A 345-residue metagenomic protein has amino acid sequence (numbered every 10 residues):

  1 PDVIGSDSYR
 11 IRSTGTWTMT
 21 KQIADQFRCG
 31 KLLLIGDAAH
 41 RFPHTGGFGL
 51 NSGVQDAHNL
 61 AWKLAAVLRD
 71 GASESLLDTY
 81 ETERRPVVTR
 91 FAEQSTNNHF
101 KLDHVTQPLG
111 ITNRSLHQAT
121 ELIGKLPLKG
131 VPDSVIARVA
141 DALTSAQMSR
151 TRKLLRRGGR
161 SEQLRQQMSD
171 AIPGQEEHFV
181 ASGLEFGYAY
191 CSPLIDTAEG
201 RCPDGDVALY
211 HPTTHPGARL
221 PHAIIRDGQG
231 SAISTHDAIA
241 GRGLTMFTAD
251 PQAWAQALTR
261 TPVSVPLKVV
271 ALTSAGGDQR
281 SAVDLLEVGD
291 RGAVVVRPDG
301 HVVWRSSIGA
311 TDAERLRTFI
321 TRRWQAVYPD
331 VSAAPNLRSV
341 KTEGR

Functional and structural regions predicted by a protein language model:
P1-F48, S52, V87, F91-Q94: FAD/FMN-dependent oxidoreductases across multiple families
D7, L60-A61, R280: General secondary-structure edge motif
K21-I23, F27, K31, G46 (+5 more regions): Solvent-exposed, flexible loop/coil residues
L34, V54, H58-A61, A140 (+1 more regions): Generic low-polarity alpha-helical segments
T45, A61-L64, S307: Short, function-defining helix-loop hinge/capping sites that tune catalysis or transport
V54-L76: Internal hydrophobic alpha-helix adjacent to the cofactor/substrate pocket in enzyme cavities
L68-R345: Helical substrate-recognition/capping region of FAD-dependent monooxygenase/halogenase enzymes
